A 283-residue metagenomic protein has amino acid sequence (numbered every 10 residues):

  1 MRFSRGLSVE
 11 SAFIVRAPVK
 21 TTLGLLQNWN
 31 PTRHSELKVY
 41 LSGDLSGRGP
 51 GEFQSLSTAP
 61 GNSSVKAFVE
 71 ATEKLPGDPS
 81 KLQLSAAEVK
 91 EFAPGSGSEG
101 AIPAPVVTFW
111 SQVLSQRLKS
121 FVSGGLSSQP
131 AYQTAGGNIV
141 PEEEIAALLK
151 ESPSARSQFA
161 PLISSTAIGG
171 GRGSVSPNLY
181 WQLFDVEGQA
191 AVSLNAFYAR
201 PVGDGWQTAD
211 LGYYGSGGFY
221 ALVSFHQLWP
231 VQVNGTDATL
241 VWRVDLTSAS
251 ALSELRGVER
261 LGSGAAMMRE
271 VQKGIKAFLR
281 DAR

Functional and structural regions predicted by a protein language model:
M1-R283: Eukaryotic helix-grip
